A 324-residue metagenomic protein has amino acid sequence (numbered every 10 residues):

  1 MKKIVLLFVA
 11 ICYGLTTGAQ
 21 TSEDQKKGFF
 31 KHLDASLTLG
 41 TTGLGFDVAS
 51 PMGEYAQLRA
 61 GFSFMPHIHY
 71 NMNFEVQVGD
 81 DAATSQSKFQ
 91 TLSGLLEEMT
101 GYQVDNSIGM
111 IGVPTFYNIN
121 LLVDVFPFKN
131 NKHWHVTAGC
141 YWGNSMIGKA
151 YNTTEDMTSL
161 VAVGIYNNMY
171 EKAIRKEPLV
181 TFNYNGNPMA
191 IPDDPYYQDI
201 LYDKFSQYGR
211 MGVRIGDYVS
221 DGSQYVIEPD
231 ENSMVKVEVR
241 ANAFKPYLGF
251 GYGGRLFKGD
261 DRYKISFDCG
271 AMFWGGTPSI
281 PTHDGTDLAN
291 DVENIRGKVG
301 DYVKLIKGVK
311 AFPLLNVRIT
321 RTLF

Functional and structural regions predicted by a protein language model:
M1-E23, I319, L323: Bacterial Sec-dependent N-terminal signal peptides
Q20-H32, Y55, F128-W134, R255-I265 (+1 more regions): Short loop/turn motifs that connect adjacent beta-strands in outer-membrane beta-barrel proteins
K27-F29, T38-G40, I111-Y117, K236-K245 (+1 more regions): Short sequence motifs at beta-strands and strand-loop junctions characteristic of Gram-negative outer-membrane
K31-L37, F46, E54, L58-A60 (+4 more regions): Transmembrane beta-strands of outer-membrane beta-barrel proteins
L39-G43, F62-I68, C140-M146, G254 (+2 more regions): Transmembrane beta-strands of outer-membrane beta-barrel pores
N71-Q77, G148-E155, P278-G285: Outer-membrane beta-barrel translocator domains and adjoining extracellular loop/strand segments of Gram-negative
Q86-S107, V113-P114, N130-N232, G276 (+2 more regions): Outer-membrane pore/translocation modules
V309-F324: Outer-membrane beta-barrel "beta-signal"
